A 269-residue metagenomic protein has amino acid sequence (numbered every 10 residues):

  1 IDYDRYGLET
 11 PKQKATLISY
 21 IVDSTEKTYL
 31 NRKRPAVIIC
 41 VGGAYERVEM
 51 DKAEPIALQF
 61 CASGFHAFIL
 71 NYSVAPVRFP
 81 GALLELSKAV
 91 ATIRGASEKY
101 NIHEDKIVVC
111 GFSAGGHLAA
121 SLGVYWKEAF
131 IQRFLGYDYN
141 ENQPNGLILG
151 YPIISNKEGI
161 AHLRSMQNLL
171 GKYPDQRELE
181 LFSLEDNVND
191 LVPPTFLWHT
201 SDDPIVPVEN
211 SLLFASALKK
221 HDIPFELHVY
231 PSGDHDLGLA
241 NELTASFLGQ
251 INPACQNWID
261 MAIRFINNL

Functional and structural regions predicted by a protein language model:
I1-R32: N-terminal cap/lid segment of alpha/beta-hydrolase-fold proteins
N31, E49-F68: Short amphipathic alpha-helix adjacent to the substrate-entry channel of hydrolases
K33-G42: Short beta-strand element of the alpha/beta-hydrolase
V48-M50, P55, L70-E104, N252-A254: Catalytic nucleophile-loop/oxyanion-hole region of alpha/beta-hydrolase and closely related hydrolase-like folds
A91-A161, S165, L179: Primarily recognizes the serine-hydrolase "nucleophile elbow" in alpha/beta-hydrolase and SGNH/GDSL folds
N156, D202-V206: Acidic catalytic loop of the alpha/beta-hydrolase fold
L191, F196-H199, D203: Short beta-strand/loop motif that positions the catalytic acidic residue of the alpha/beta-hydrolase fold
L212-L269: C-terminal catalytic histidine-bearing segment of alpha/beta-hydrolase fold enzymes
